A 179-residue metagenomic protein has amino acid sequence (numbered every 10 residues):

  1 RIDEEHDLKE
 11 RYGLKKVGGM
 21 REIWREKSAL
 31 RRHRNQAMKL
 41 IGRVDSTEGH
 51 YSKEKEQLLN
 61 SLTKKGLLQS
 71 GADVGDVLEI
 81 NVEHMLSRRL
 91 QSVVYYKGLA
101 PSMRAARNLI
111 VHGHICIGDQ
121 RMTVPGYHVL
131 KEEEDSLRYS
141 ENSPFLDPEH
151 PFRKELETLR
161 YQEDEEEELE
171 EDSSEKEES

Functional and structural regions predicted by a protein language model:
R1-K97, C116, Q120-S179: Ferredoxin-like alpha/beta domains used as RNA- or RNAP-binding modules
A100-R104, H112: Beta-rich strand-turn-strand
N108: DNA-binding alpha-helical recognition surfaces that contact promoter or target DNA
